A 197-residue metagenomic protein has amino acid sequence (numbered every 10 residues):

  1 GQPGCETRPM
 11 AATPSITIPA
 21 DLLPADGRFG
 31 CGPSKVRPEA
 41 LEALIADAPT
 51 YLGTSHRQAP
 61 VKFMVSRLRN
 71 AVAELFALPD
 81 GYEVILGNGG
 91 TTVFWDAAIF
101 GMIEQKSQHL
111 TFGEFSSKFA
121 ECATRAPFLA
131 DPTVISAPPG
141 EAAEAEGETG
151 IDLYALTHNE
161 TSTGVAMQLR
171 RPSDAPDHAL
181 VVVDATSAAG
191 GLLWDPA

Functional and structural regions predicted by a protein language model:
G1-P9: Short, Lys/Arg-enriched N-terminal segments with co-localized hydrophobic residues within the first ~10-30 amino acids
A11-S55: N-terminal "arm"/small-domain region of PLP-dependent enzymes with the aminotransferase-like
T17, G30, S34, T91-A197: Conserved PLP-enzyme active-site core in the AAT-like
V36, P60, M64, A188: Short, contiguous, pocket-lining structural segments that sit at or immediately flank catalytic/ligand-binding sites
A48-A97, E114, K118-T124: Conserved N-terminal alpha-helix of the aminotransferase class I/II PLP-enzyme fold
